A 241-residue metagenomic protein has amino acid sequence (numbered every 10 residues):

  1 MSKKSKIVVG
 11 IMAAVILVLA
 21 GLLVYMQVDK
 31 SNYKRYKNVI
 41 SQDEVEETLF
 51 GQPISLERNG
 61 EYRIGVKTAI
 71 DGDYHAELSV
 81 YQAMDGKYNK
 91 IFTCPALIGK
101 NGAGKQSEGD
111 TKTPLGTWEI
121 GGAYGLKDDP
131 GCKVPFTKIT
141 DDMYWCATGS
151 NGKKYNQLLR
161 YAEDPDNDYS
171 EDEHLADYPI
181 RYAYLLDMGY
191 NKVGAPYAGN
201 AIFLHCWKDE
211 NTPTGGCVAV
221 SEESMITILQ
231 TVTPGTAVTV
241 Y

Functional and structural regions predicted by a protein language model:
M1-I16: N-terminal Sec-pathway targeting helices
K3-K6, K30, K34: Polybasic, lysine/arginine-rich low-complexity segments
L17-Q27: Hydrophobic alpha-helical membrane-insertion segments, chiefly the h-region of N-terminal signal peptides
S31-T214, M225-T236: Cell wall/extracellular polymer interaction/catalysis modules
C217: Short cysteine clusters
S221: Conserved "landmark" site that anchors the functional core of diverse proteins
V240-Y241: Charge-dense polyanion-binding interfaces
